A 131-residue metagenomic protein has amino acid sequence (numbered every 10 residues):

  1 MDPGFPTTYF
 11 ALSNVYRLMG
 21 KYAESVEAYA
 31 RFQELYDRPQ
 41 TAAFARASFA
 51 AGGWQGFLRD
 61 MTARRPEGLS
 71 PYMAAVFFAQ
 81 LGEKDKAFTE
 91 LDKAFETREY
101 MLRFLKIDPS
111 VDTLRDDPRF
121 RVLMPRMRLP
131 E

Functional and structural regions predicted by a protein language model:
M1-E131: Alpha-helical protein-protein interaction modules
